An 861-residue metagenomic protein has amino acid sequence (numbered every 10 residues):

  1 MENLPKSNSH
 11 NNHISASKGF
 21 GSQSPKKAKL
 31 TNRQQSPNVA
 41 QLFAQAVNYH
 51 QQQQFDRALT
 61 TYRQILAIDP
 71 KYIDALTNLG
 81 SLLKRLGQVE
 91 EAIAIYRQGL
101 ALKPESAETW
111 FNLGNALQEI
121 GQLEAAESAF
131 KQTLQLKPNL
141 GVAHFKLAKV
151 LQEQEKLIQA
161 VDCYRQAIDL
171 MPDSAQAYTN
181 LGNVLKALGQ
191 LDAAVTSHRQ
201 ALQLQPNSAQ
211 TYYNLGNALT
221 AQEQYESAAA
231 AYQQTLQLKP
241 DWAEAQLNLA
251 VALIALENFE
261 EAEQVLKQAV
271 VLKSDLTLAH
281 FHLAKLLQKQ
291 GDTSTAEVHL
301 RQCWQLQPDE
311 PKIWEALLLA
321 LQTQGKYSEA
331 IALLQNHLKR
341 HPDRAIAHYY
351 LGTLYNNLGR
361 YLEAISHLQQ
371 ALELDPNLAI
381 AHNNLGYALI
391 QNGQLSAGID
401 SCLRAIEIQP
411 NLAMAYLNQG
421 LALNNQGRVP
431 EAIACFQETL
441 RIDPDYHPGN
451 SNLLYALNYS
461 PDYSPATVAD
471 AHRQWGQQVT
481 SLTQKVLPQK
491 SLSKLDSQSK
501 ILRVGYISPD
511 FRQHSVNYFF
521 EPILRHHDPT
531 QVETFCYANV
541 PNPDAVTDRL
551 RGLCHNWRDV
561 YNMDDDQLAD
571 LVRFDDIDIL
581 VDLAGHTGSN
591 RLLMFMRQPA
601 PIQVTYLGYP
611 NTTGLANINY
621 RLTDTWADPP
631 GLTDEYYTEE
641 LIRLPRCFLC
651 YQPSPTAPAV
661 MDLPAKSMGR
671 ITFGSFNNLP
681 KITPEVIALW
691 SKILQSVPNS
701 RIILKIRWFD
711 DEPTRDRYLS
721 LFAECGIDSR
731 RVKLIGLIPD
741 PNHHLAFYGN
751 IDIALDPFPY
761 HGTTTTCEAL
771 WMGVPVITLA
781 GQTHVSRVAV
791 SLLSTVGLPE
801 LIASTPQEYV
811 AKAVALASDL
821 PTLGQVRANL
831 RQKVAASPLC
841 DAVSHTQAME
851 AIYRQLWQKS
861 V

Functional and structural regions predicted by a protein language model:
M1-R670, S720, E724-S729, K733-L734 (+6 more regions): Alpha-helical solenoid repeat scaffolds of the TPR/TPR-like class and their adjacent stem/linker regions that mediate
I507, F676-N677, K705, I735: Short hydrophobic "strand-cap" motifs at the C-terminus of beta-strands
I523-H526, P684-P698: Short hydrophobic signal-anchor/transmembrane segments that target glycosyltransferases and glycosylation machinery
Q531-E533, S691-E724: A conserved nucleotide-sugar
A584, D756-Y760, A780: Short Ser/Thr-rich beta->loop micro-motif in glycosyltransferases that lines and helps position the nucleotide-sugar
G674-E685: Substrate-binding clefts and catalytic carboxylate motifs of secreted carbohydrate-active enzymes
N678-L679, A780-Q782: Short coil/turn segments
L755, A769: Donor-sugar nucleotide-binding helix/loop cap in glycosyltransferases
